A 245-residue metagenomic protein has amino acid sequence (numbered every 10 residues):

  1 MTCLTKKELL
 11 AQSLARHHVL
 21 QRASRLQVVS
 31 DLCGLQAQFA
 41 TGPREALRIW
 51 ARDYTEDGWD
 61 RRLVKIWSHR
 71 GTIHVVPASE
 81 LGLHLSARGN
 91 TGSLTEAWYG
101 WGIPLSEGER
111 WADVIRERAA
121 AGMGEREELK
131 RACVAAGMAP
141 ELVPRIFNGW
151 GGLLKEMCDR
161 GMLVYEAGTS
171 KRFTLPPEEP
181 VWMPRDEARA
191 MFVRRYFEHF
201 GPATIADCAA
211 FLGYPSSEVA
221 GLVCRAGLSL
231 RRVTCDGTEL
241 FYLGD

Functional and structural regions predicted by a protein language model:
M1-A139: Phosphate-backbone binding and catalysis cores of DNA-processing enzymes
W59-D60, G151-K155, A220-G227: Short, hydrophobic-biased segments on the C-terminal half of alpha helices that form "recognition helices"
D60-H74, D159-G168, G227-T234: A short, conserved structural fragment
H74-V75, S170-P176, T238-L243: Minor-groove-contacting beta-hairpin "wing" of winged helix-turn-helix DNA-binding domains
L81-S86, V181-M183, D245: Short, charged/polar, Gly/Pro-enriched secondary-structure boundary elements
G124, R194, A206, C224-R225: Long, charge-rich, low-complexity alpha-helical segments
V143-V219: Loop-centered beta-sheet repeat module
S229-D245: Non-catalytic regulatory appendages
